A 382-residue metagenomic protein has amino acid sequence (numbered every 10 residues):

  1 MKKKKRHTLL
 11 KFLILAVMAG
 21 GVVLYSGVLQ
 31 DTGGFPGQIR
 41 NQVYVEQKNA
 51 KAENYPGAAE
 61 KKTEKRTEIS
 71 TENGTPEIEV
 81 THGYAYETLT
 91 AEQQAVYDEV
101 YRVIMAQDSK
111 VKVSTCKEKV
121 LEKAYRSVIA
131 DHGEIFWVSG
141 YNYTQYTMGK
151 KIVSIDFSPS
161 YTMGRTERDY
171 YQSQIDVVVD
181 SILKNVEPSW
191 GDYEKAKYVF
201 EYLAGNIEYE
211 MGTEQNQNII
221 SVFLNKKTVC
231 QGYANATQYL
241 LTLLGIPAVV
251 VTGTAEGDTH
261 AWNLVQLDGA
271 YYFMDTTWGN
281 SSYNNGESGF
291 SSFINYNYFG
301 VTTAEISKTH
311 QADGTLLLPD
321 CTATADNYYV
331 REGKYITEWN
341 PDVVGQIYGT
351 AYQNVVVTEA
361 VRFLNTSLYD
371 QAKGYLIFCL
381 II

Functional and structural regions predicted by a protein language model:
K2-W190, I306-I382: N-terminal accessory/pre-domain segments preceding catalytic cores
G83-E87, K184-W190, N216, E287-A304: Short, exposed beta-strand "edge-strand" segments with a Pro/Gly-rich flavor and a Y/T-containing core
I104, M148, S221, T254-E256 (+1 more regions): Sterically constrained small-residue positions within well-ordered secondary structures of folded domains
R165-V222: Secondary-structure boundary elements
E210-Q217, K227, A248-D258: Catalytic cysteine-centered active-site loop
V222-Q231: Periplasmic OmpA-like peptidoglycan-binding domain that tethers envelope proteins to the cell wall
G232-E305: Hydrophobic/aromatic-rich core segments of domains that either
